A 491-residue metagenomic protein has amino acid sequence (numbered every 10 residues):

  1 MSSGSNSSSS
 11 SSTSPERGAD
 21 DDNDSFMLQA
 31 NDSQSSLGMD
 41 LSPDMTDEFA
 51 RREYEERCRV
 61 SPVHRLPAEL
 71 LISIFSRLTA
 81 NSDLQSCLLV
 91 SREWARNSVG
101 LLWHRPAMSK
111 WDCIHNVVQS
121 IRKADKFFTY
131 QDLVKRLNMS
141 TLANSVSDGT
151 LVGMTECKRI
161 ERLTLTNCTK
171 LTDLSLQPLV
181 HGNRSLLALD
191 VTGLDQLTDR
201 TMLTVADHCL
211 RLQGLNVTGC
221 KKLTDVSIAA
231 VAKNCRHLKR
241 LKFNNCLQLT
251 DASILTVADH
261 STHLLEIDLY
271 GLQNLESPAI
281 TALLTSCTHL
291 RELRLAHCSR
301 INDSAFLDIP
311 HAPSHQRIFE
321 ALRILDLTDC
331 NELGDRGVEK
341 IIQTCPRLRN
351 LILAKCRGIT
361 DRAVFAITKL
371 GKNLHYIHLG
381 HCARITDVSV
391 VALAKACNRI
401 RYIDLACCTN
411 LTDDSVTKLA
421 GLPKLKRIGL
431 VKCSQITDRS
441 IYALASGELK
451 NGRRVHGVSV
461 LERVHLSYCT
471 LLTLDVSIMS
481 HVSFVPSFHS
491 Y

Functional and structural regions predicted by a protein language model:
M1-R65: CRL adaptor-proximal regions
R59, A107-E161: F-box-proximal linker/hinge
D83-L101: Short helix-loop-helix/strand-helix junction enriched in hydrophobic and basic residues
P106, L137-S140, L163-L165, L189-T192 (+10 more regions): Conserved hydrophobic beta-strand positions in leucine-rich repeat
C113-N116, A143-D148, T169-L174, D195-R200 (+10 more regions): Short, solvent-exposed loop/turn at the beta-strand->alpha-helix junction within individual leucine-rich repeat
V134, I160, L186, L212 (+10 more regions): Conserved hydrophobic position(s) of the canonical leucine-rich repeat
L151-T155, L176-G182, M202-H208, I228-N234 (+9 more regions): A structural signal for leucine-rich repeat
A188, T192-D335, K340-I341, N350: Solenoidal tandem-repeat scaffolds enriched in leucines and small polar residues
